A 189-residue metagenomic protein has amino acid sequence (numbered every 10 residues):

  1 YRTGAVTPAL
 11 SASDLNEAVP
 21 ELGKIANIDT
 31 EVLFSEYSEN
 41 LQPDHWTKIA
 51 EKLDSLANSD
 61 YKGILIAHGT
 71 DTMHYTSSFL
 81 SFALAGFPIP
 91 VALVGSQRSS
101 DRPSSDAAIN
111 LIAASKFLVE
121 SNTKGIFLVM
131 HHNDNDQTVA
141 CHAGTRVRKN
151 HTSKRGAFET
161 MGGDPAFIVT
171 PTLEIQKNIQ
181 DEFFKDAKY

Functional and structural regions predicted by a protein language model:
Y1-Y189: Active-site histidine-anchored catalytic micro-motif
